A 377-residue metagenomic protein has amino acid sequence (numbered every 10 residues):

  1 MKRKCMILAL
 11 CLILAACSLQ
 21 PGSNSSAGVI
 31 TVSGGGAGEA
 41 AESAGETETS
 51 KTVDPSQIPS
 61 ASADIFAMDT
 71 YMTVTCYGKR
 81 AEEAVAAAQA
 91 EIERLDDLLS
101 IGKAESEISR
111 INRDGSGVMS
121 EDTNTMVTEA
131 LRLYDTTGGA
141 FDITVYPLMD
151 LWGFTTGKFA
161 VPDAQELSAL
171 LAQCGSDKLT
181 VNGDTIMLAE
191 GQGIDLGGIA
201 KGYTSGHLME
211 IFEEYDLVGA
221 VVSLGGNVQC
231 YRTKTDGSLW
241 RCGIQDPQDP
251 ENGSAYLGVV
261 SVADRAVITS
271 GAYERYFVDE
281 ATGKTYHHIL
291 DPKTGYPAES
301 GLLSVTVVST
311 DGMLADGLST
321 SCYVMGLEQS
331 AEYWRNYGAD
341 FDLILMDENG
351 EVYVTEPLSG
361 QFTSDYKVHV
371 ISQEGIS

Functional and structural regions predicted by a protein language model:
K2-S377: Mature catalytic core of soluble alpha/beta enzymes
